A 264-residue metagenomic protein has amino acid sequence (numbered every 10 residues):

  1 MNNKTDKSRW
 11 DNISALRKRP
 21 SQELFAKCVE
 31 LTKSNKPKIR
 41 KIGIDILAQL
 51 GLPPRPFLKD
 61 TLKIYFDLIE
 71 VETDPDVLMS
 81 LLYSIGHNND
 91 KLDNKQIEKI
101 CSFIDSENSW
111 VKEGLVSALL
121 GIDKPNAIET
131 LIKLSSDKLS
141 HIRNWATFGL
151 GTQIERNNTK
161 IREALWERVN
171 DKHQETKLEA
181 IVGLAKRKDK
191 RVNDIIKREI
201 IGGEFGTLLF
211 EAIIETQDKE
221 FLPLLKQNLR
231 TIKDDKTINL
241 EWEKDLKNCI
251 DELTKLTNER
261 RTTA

Functional and structural regions predicted by a protein language model:
N3-P20, K41-P56, D76-K91, W110-K124 (+6 more regions): Structural detector for internal amphipathic alpha-helices that build alpha-solenoid repeat scaffolds
K4-T5, N35-K36, T73-D74, E107-N108 (+4 more regions): Short inter-helical turns and helix N-cap capping residues of alpha-solenoid HEAT/ARM repeat scaffolds
R19-K33, L52-E70, D90-I104, K124-S136 (+4 more regions): Amphipathic alpha-helical scaffolding segments comprising HEAT/armadillo-like alpha-solenoid repeats
K233-T237: Charged, low-complexity interaction regions
